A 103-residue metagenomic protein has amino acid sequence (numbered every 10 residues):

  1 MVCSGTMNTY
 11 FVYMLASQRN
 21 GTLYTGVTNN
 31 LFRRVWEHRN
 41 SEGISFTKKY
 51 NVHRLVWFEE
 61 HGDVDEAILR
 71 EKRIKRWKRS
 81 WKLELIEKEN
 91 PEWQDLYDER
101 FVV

Functional and structural regions predicted by a protein language model:
M1-I44, K48-E60, D65-K72, E89-P91 (+1 more regions): GIY-YIG nuclease catalytic motif and its immediate N-terminal context
K49, K72-L85: Short arginine-rich
